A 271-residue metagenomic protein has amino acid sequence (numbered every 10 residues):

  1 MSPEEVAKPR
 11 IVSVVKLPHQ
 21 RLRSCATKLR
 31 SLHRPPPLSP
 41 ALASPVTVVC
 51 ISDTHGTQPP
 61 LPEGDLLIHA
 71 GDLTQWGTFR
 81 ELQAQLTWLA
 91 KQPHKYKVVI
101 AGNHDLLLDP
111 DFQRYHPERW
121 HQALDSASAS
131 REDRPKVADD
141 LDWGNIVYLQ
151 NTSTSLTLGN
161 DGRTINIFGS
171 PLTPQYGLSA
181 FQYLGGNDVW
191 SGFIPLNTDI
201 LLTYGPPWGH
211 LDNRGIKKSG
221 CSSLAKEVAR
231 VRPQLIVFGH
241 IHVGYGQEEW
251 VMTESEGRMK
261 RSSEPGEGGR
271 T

Functional and structural regions predicted by a protein language model:
M1-V49, T54-H55, D111, S153-S155: Acidic, histidine-bearing metal-coordination/catalytic regions of metal-dependent phosphoesterases
P45, I51-L158: Core catalytic region of metal-dependent phosphoesterases/phosphodiesterases, especially metallo-beta-lactamase-like
V46-T54, I68-A70, N151, R163-G177 (+1 more regions): Active-site-proximal beta-strand elements of phosphoester/diester hydrolases
H55, T74, N103-D105, P171-T173 (+2 more regions): Catalytic metal-binding/acid-base residues of hydrolase active sites
L66, Y96, D199-I200, L235: Short, Asp-centered acidic motifs that coordinate Mg2+ and/or phosphate in catalytic or ligand-binding sites
L89-H94, D140-L141, F193-P195, E227-R232: Short, conserved loop/helix-junction motifs that constitute active-site signature segments in enzyme catalytic cores
Y96-V98, H210-T271: Conserved beta-sheet core of the metallophosphoesterase superfamily
R131, G159-I200, R214-A225: Binuclear metal-dependent hydrolase catalytic cores centered on His/Asp/Glu-rich metal-binding motifs
